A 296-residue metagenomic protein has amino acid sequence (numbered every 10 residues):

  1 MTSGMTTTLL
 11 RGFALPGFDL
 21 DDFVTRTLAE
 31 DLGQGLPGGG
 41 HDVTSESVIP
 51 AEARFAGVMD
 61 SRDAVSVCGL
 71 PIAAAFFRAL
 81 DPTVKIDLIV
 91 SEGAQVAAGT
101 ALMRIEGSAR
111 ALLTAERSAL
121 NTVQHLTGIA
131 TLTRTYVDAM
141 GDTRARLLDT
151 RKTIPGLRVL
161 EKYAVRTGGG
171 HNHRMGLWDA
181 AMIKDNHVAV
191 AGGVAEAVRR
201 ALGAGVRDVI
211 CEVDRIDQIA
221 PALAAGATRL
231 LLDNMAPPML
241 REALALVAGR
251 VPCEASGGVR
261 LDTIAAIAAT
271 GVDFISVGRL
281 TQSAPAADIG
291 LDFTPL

Functional and structural regions predicted by a protein language model:
T2-A225, P238-L246, P252-E254, L261 (+2 more regions): Acidic/glycine-rich phosphate/pyrophosphate-binding loops and surrounding catalytic core that coordinate Mg2+
G249-P252, T294-L296: Short acidic, glycine/proline-enriched helix-loop-strand junctions
R279-L296: Short, charged, intrinsically disordered terminal tails
